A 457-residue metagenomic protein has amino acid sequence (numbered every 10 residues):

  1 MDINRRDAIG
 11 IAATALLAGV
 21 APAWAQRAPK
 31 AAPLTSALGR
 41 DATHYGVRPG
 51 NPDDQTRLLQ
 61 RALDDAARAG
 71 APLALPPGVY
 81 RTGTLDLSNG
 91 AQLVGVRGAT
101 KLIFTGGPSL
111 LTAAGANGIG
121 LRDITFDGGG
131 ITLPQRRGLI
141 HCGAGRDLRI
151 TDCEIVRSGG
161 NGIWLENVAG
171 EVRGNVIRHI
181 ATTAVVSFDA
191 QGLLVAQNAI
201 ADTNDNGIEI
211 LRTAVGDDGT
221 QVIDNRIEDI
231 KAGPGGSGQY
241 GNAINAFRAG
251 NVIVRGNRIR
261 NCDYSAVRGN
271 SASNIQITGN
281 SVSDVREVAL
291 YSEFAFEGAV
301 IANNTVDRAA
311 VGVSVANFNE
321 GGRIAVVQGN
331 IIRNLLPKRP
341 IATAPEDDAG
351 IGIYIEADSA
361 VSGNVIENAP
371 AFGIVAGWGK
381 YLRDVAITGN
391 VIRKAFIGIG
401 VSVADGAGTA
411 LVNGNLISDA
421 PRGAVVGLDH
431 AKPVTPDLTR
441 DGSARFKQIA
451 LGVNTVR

Functional and structural regions predicted by a protein language model:
M1-L16: N-terminal secretory signal peptides and thylakoid transit peptides that target proteins across membranes
P22-H44: C-terminal segment of N-terminal export signals and the immediately downstream linker at the start of the mature
A37-R61, Q92-G138, R457: Right-handed parallel beta-helix/beta-spiral solenoid domain characteristic of secreted/periplasmic
L63-D65, R81-N89, W164-N167: Short, T/G/N/S-enriched strand-turn elements that build extracellular solenoid repeat scaffolds
S88-N89, R97, G115-A116, L121 (+27 more regions): Parallel beta-helix/beta-solenoid
F104-T112, T132-C142, R157-W164, H179-A190 (+9 more regions): Extracellular beta-strand/beta-solenoid scaffold signature
A232, A243, R255, T278-S281 (+3 more regions): Core solenoid repeat modules with strong leucine/isoleucine-rich periodicity, prominently canonical LRR arrays but also
